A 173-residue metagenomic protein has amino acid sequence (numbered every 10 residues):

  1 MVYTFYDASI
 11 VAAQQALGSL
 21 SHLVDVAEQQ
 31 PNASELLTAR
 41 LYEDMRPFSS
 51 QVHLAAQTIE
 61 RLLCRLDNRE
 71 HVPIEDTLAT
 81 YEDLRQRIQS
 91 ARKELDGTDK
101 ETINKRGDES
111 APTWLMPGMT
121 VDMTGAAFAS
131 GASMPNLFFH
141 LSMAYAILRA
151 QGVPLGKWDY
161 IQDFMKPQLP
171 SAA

Functional and structural regions predicted by a protein language model:
M1-I10, H22-E28, K166-A173: Basic/polar N-terminal segments that are highly enriched at the extreme N-terminus, encompassing both cleavable
V2-A16, E35-Q57, E75-L84, T120-N136 (+1 more regions): Alpha-helical scaffold segments that form or flank carboxylate-/histidine-based iron centers
A13-A16, L20-L23, A27, A55 (+3 more regions): Amphipathic alpha-helices that form helix-helix packing interfaces
S21, D25-E28, A56, E60-L63 (+2 more regions): Hydrophobic/aromatic-lined pockets within catalytic cores
P31-T38, G97-A129, I161: Acidic interhelical loop/turn segments
D44-V72, A91-E101: Conserved alpha-helical segments that form or flank metal/cofactor-binding pockets of metalloenzymes
N68-E82, L148-G156: Long amphipathic alpha-helical coiled-coil segments
A126-S171: C-terminal or internal capping secondary-structure element at the end of a domain, subdomain, or sheet
